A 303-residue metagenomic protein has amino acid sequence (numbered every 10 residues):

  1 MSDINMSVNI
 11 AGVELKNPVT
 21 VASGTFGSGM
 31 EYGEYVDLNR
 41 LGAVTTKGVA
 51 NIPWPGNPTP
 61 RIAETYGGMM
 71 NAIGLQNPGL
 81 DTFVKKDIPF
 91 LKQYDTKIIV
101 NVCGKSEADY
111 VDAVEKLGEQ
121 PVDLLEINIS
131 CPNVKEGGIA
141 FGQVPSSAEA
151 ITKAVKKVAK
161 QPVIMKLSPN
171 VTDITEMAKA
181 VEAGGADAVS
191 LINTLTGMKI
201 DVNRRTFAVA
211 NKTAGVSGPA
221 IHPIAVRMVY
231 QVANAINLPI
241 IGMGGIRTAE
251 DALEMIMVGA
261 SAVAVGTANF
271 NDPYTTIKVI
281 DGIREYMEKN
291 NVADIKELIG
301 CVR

Functional and structural regions predicted by a protein language model:
M1-D3, V216-N237, I241, R247-R303: Alpha/beta catalytic cores of nucleotide-metabolism and tRNA/nucleoside-modifying enzymes
M1-I98: N-terminal capping/small domains of soluble enzymes
K16-G29, G74-Q76, I99-Y110, I164-D173 (+2 more regions): Active-site mouth loops of central-metabolism enzymes
G27-M30, V36-N39, P78, T82 (+11 more regions): Conserved active-site and cofactor/substrate-binding residues in soluble primary-metabolism enzymes
L41-G42, K47, D123, D187 (+2 more regions): Short acidic/polar active-site loop segments enriched in Thr and Asp
A50-P55, P132-V134, T196-K199, F270-D272: Short gly/pro/ser/thr-enriched loop/turn and capping motifs at secondary-structure boundaries
D95, G118-P121, A159, I283-M287 (+1 more regions): Structural signal for hydrophobic packing residues in well-ordered secondary-structure cores of soluble enzyme domains
K105-I241, E250-V258, V265: Alpha/beta enzyme core
